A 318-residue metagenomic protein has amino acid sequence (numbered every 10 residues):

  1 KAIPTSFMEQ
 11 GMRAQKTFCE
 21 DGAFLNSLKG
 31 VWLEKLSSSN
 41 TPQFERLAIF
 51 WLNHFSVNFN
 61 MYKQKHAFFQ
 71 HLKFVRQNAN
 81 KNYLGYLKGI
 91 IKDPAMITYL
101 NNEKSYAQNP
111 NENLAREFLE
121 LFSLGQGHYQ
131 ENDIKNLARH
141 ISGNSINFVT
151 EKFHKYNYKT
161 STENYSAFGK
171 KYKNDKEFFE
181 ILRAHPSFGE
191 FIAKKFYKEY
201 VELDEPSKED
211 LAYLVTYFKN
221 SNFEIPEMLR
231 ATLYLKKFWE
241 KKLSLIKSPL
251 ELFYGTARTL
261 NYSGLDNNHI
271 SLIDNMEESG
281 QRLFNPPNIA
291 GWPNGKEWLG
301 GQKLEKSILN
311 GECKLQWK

Functional and structural regions predicted by a protein language model:
K1, A193-S221, L229-K318: Flexible, low-complexity segments enriched for small/polar residues
K1, F55, K92-T98, K104-S105 (+4 more regions): Cell-wall polysaccharide-cleaving catalytic domain and substrate-binding groove, primarily in peptidoglycan/chitin
K1-N78: N-terminal accessory alpha/beta regions
I3-M8, K135-N174: Long, well-ordered, tryptophan-enriched scaffold segments
K29, Q43-L47, A67, H71 (+12 more regions): Stable alpha-helical elements in mature extracytoplasmic
S38-T41, N53-Q77, K81, G85 (+6 more regions): An amphipathic, hydrophobic-aromatic interaction surface with interspersed Lys/Arg that forms lipid/phosphate-bearing
I49-N60, K92-M96, H140-N147, Y172 (+1 more regions): Glycine-rich, acidic and aromatic/proline-enriched surface loops and short helix-turn segments that act as binding
G89, D93-N136, H140-I141, V149: Activity-critical C-terminal alpha-helical subdomain
